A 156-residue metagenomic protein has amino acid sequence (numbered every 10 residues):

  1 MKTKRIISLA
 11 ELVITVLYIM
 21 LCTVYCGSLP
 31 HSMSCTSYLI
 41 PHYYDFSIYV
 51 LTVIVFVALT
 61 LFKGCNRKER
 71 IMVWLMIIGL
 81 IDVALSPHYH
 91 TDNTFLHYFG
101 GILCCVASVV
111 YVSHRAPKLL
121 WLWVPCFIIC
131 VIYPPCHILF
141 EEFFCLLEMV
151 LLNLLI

Functional and structural regions predicted by a protein language model:
M1-K63: N-terminal topogenic module of multi-pass integral membrane proteins
K4-L12, K63-L75, R115-V124: Membrane-interfacial loop-to-transmembrane alpha-helix junctions, especially the N-terminal start
T15-Y18, F46-L59, L103-A116, L146-I156: Hydrophobic cores of alpha-helical transmembrane segments in multi-pass inner/ER membrane proteins, independent
V16-M20, L75-L85, V124-C136: Aromatic-anchored segments of alpha-helical transmembrane domains
Y25-G27, F62-G64, A84-D92, C130-F140: Juxtamembrane "helix-exit" motif on the non-cytosolic side of transmembrane helices
G27-C35, E69-I78: Interhelical loop segments of eukaryotic multi-pass membrane proteins
I71-L119: Membrane-proximal helix-loop-helix units in multi-pass membrane proteins
A116-I156: Terminal transmembrane helical module of multi-pass membrane proteins
